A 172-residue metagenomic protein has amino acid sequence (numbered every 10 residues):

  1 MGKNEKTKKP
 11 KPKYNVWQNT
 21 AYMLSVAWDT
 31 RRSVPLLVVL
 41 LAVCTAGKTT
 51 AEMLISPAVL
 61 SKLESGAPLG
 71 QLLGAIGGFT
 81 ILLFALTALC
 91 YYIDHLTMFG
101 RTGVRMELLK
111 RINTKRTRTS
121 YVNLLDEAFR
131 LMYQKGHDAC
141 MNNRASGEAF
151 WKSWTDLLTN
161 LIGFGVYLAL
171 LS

Functional and structural regions predicted by a protein language model:
M1-T49, L63, A67-A75, I93 (+2 more regions): Membrane-integrated ABC transporters
P12-N15, G74-T80, F84, A88 (+1 more regions): Long, charged/polar-rich coiled-coil alpha-helical scaffolds that serve as structural arms in large macromolecular
T30, G165-S172: Transmembrane helix interruption/hinge and helix-loop junction motifs
V39, I55, I76-T80: Residues within membrane-spanning alpha-helices of integral membrane proteins, especially the hydrophobic core/packing
E52, S56, L83-L125, F129: Juxtamembrane helix-loop junctions of ABC transporter transmembrane domains
E64-P68, Y121, L170: Short, flexible helix-adjacent loops and helix caps
T87, S153-T155, Y167: ABC ATP-binding cassette signature C-motif
